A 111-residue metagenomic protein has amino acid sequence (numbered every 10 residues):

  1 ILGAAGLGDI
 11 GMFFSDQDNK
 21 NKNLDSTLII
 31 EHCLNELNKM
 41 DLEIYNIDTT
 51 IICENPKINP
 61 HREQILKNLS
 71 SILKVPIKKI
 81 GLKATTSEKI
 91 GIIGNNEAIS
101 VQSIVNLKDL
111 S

Functional and structural regions predicted by a protein language model:
I1-D9, T86-N96: Glycine/serine-rich anion-binding loops at beta->alpha junctions that coordinate negatively charged ligand groups
I1-E63, I72-L73: RNase III-family endoribonuclease catalytic core
Q17-K20, L82, K89, E97-S100: A broad, structure-centric signal for solvent-exposed, well-ordered loop/edge residues that line or flank functional
N19, E54, S87, I104-L107: Alpha-helix termini
Y45-I47, T86, I99-V101: A generic structural signal for well-ordered coil/turn residues at beta-strand boundaries that shape enzyme active-site
D48-C53, E63-I93: Short, conserved loop-to-beta-strand elements that form functional interface hotspots
I93-S111: C-terminal edge-of-domain segments
